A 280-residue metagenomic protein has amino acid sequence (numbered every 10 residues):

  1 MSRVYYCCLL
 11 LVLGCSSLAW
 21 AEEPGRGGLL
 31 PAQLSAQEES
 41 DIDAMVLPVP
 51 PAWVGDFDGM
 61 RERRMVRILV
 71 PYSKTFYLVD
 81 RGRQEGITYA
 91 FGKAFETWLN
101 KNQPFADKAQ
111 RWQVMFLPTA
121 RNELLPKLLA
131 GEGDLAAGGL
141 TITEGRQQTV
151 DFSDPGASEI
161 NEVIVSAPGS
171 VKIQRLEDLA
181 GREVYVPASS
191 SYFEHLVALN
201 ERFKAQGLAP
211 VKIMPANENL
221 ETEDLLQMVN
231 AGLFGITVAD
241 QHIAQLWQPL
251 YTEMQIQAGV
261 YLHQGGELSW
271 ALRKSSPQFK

Functional and structural regions predicted by a protein language model:
M1-C7: Bacterial N-terminal signal peptides that target proteins for export
C7-S16: Bacterial N-terminal signal peptides
E22-G59, G86-W98, A167-Y192, A231 (+2 more regions): Extended ligand-binding regions for polar small-molecule ligands
P24-Q148, P215-L220, Q227, D240: Extracytoplasmic small-molecule ligand-binding "clamshell" domains of the periplasmic binding protein/Venus flytrap
G27-L30, P71-K74, T149-S170, E218-N219 (+1 more regions): Periplasmic-binding protein-like
E62-V66, Q110-W112, Q148, I160-E162 (+3 more regions): Envelope-exposed proteins and targeting segments
R67-F76, G82-Q103, T141, E159-T222 (+1 more regions): Bilobed "Venus flytrap"/periplasmic-binding protein-like clamshell domains and structurally analogous long
E123, K127-A130, D134-T149, H195-K204 (+1 more regions): A ligand-binding cleft/hinge motif common to bilobed small-molecule-binding domains
